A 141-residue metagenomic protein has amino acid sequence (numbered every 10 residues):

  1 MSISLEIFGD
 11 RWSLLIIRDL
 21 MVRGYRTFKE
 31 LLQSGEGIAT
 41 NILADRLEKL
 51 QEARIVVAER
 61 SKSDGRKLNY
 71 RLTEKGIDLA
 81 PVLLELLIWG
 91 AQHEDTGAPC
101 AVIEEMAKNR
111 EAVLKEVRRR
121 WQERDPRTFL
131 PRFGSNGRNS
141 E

Functional and structural regions predicted by a protein language model:
M1-A39: N-terminal helix-turn-helix DNA-binding core of bacterial DNA-binding proteins
S4, D19-L20, R54-R60, D78 (+1 more regions): Short, contiguous, well-ordered secondary-structure segments
G9, K62-E85: Basic, amphipathic "hinge/linker" alpha-helix immediately C-terminal to the N-terminal HTH DNA-binding motif
G24, R54, G90-E94: A general structural signal marking secondary-structure boundaries and capping sites
K29, S34-D64: Canonical helix-turn-helix DNA-binding module
L50, Y70, R138: Short, solvent-exposed charged binding patches
P81-E141: C-terminal regulatory/oligomerization modules of transcriptional regulators
